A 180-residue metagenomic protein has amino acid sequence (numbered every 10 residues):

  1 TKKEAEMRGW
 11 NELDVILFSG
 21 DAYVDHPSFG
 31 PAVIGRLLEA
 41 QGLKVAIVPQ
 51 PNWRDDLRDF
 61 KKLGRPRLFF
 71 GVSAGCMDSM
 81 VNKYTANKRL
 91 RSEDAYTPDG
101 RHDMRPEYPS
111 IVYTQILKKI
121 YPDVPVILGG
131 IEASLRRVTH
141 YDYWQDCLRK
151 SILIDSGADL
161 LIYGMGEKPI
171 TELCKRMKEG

Functional and structural regions predicted by a protein language model:
T1-G9: Short N-terminal or domain-adjacent regulatory/targeting segments
G9, E39-Q41, I120-P122: Short, structurally constrained coil/turn elements that cap an alpha-helix or connect an alpha-helix to the following
G9-E12, L148: Active-site-adjacent bridging/hinge elements
D14-I16: Conserved beta-strand elements of the Class I
A22, G30, P49-G180: Glycine-rich beta-alpha loop elements in corrinoid/cobalamin-binding modules across cobalamin-dependent enzymes
V33-V45: Short helix-loop-beta junction
